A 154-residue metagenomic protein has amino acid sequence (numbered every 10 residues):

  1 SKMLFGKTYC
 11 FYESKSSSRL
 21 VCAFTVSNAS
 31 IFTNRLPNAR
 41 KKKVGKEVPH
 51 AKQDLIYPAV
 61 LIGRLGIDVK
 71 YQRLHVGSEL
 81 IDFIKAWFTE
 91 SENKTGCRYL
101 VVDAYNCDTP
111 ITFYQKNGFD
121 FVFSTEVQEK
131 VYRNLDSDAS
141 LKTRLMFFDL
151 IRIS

Functional and structural regions predicted by a protein language model:
S1-L74, S78-L100, I111, Q115-S154: Non-catalytic substrate-recognition and accessory regions of acyl/acetyltransferase enzymes
A104: His/Cys-centered metal/cofactor-coordination and adjacent catalytic loops
C107-T109: Short amphipathic alpha-helical interaction segments
